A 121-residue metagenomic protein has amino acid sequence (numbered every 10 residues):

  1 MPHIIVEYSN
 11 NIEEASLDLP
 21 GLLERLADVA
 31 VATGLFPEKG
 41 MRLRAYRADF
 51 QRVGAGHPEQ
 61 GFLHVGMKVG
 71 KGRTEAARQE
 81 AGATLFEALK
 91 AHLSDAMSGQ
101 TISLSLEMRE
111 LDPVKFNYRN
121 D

Functional and structural regions predicted by a protein language model:
M1-D121: A domain-level signal for the structural core that forms small-molecule/cofactor-binding pockets and catalytic centers
